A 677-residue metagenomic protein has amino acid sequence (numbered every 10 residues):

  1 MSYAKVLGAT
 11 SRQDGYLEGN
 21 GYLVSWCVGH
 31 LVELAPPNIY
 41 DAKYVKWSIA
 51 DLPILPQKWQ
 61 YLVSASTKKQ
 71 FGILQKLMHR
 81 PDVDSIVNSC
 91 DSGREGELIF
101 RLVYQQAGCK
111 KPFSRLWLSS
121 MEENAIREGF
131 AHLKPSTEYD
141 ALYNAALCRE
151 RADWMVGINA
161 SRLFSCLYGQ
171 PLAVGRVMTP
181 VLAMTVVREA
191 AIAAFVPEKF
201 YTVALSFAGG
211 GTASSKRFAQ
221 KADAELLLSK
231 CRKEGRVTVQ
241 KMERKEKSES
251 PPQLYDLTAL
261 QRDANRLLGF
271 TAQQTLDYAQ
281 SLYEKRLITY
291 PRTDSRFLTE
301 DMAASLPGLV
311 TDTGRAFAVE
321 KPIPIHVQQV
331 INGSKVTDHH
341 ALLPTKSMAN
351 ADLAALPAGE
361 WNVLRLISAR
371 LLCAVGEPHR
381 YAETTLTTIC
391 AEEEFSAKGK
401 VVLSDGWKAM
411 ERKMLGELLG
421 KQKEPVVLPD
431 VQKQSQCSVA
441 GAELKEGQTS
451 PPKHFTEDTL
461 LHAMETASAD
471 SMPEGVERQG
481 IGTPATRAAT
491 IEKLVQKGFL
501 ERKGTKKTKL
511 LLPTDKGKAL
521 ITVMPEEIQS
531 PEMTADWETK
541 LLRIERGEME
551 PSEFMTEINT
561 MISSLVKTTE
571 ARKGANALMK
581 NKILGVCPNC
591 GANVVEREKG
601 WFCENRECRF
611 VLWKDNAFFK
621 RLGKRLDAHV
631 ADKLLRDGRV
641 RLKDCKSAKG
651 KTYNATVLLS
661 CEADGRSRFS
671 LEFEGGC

Functional and structural regions predicted by a protein language model:
M1-A4, G21-V24, V28, S64-Q75 (+18 more regions): Amphipathic alpha-helical transducer elements in NTP-driven molecular machines
M1-E150, W154, H326, E424 (+1 more regions): Intrinsically disordered, low-complexity regulatory segments
W59, P81, E123-F207, R244-S248: C-terminal or mid-to-C-terminal helical accessory/interaction module adjacent to the motor/catalytic core
W59-L62, C90, K110-S114, P135-L142 (+6 more regions): Short, polar/flexible loop-turn hinges at active-site or ligand-entry regions and domain interfaces
M78, Q106, S161, A194 (+3 more regions): Basic, low-complexity terminal or inter-domain segments flanking catalytic cores
S89-S92, G169-P171, R244-Q253, R262-L268 (+2 more regions): Conserved short loop/turn motifs at secondary-structure junctions
K221-Y255, Q261: Metal- or metallocofactor-binding catalytic centers and their adjacent structured scaffolds across diverse enzyme
